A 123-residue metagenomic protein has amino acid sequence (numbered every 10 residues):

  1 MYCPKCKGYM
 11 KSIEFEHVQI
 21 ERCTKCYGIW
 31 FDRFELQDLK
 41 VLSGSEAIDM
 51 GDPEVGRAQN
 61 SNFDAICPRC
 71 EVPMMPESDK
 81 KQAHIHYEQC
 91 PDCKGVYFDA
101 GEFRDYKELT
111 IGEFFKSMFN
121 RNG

Functional and structural regions predicted by a protein language model:
M1-E21: The feature marks the first
C3-C6, C23-C26, C67-C70, C90: Short cysteine-rich clusters marking metal-coordination/redox-active sites
P4-M10, G44-V55, E71-P76: Short Cys/His-rich Zn2+-coordinating modules
M10-K11, F31, M75, F98: Short functional micro-motifs and their immediate structural scaffolds
I29-F31, L36, V96-F98, F103: Short, structured motif recognition centered on aromatic/hydrophobic residues
E35-A58, D105-G123: Short, intrinsically disordered terminal segments enriched in charged and Pro/Gly residues
D52-D92, V96: Short, solvent-exposed interaction modules
